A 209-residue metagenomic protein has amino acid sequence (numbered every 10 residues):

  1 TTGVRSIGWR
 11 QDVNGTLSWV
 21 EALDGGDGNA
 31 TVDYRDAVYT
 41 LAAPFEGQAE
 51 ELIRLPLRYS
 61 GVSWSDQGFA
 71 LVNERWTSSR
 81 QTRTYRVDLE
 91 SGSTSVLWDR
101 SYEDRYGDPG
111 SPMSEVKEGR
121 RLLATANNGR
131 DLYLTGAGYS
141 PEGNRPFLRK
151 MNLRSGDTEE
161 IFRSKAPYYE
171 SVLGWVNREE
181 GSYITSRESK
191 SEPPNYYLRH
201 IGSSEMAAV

Functional and structural regions predicted by a protein language model:
T1-V209: Peripheral, non-catalytic segments that deliver or gate enzyme domains
